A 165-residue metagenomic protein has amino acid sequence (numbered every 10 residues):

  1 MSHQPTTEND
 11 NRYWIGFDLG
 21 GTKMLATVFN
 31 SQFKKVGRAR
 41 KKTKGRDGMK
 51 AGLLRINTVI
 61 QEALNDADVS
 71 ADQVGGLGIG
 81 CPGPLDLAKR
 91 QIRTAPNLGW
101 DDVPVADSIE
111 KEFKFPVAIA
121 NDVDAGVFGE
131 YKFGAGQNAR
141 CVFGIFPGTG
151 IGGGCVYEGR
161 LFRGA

Functional and structural regions predicted by a protein language model:
M1-W14, F115-V117, A135-V142: Nucleotide/phosphate-binding catalytic cleft detector across ATP-hydrolyzing and phosphate-transferring enzymes
E8-T58, Q91-T94, L161, A165: Short glycine-rich, Thr/Ser-proximal phosphate-binding strand/loop in the N-terminal lobe of ATP-dependent enzymes
W14-D18, V74-G78, V142-F146, G152: Short glycine-aspartate micro-motif
T22, P82-L85, G148-G150: Short glycine-rich anion-binding loops that position phosphate/pyrophosphate groups of nucleotides and phosphorylated
N30, L87, V156-Y157: Short, acidic, Ser/Thr-enriched surface-loop or helix-capping motifs
M49-N57, Q73-L77, G83-C141: Glycine-rich phosphate-binding loop and adjoining helix at the ATP-binding site of ATP-dependent phosphoryl-transfer
R55-A71: Conserved active-site "lid/cap" helical segment
Q137-A165: Glycine-rich phosphate-binding loop of actin/hexokinase-like ATP-binding domains
